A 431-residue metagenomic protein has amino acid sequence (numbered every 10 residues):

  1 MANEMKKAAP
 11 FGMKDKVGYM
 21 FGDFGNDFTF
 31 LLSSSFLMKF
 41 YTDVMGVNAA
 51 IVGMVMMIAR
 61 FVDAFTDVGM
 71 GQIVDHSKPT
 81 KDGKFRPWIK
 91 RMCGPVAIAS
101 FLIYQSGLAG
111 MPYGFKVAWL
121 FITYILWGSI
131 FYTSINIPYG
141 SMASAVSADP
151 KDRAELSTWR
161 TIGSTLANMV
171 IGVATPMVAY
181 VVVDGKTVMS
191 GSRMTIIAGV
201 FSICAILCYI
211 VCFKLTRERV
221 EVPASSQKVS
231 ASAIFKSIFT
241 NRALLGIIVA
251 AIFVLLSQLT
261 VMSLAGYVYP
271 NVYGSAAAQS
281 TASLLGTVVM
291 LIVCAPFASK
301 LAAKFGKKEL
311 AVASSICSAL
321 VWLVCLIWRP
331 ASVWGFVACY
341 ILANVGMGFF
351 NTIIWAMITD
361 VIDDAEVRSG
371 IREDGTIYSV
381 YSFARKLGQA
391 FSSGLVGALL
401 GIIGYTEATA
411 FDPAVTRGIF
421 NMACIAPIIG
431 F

Functional and structural regions predicted by a protein language model:
A2-F431: Membrane-embedded alpha-helical bundles of multi-pass transporters/translocases, especially carrier/permease families
